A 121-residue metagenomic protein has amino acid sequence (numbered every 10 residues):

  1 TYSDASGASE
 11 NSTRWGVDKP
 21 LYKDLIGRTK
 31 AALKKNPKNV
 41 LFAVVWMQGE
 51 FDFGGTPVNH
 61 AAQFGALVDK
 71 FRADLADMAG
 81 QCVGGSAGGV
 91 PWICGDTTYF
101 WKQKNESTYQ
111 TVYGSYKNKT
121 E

Functional and structural regions predicted by a protein language model:
T1-E121: Cell-envelope and extracellular/periplasmic
